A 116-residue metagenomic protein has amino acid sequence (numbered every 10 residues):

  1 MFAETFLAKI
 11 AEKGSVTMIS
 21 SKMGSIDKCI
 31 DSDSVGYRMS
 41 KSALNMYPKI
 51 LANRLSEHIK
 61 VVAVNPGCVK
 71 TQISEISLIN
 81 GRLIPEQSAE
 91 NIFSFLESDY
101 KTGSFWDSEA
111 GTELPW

Functional and structural regions predicted by a protein language model:
F2, L7-S56: Catalytic loop of short-chain dehydrogenase/reductase
A8-K13, S56-H58, I79, E97-K101: Short glycine/proline-enriched coil/turn segments at helix->beta-strand junctions
S15, N45, R54-V69, K101-F105: Conserved Rossmann-fold SDR core element
G24-S25, V69-T71: Active-site loop signature of alpha/beta-hydrolase-fold enzymes
A63-V64, T71, E75-W116: C-terminal helical subdomain
